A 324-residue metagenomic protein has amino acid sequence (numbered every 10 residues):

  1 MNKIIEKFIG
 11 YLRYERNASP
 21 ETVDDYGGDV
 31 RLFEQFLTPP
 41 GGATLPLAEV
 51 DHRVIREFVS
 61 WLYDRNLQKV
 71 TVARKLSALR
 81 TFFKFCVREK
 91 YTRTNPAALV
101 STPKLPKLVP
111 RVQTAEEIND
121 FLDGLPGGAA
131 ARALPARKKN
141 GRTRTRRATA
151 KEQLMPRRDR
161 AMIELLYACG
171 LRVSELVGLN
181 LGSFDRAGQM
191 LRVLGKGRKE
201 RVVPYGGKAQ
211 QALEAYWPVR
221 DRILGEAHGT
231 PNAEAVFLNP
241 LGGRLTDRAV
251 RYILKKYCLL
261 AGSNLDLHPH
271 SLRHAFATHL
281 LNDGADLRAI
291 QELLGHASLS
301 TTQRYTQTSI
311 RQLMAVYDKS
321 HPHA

Functional and structural regions predicted by a protein language model:
M1-A324: Conserved catalytic core of the tyrosine transesterase superfamily
